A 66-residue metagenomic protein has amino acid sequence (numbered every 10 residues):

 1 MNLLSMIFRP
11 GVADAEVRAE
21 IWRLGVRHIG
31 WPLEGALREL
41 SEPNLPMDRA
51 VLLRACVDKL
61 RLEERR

Functional and structural regions predicted by a protein language model:
M1-R38: N-terminal acidic leader/helix
G25-R66: Short, charge-rich amphipathic interface segments used for partner binding and complex assembly
